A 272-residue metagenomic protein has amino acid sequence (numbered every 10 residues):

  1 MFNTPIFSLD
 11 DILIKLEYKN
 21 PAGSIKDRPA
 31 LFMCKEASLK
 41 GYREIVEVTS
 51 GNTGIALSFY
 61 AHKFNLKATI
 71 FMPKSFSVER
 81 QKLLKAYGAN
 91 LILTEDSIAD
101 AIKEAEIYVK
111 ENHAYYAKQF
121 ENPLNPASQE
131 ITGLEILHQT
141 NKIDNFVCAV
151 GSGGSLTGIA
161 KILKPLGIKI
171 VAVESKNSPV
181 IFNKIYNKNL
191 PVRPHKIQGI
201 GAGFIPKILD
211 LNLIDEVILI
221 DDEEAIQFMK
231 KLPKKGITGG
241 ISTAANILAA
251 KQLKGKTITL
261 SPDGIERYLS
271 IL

Functional and structural regions predicted by a protein language model:
M1-L272: PLP-dependent amino-acid enzyme catalytic core
